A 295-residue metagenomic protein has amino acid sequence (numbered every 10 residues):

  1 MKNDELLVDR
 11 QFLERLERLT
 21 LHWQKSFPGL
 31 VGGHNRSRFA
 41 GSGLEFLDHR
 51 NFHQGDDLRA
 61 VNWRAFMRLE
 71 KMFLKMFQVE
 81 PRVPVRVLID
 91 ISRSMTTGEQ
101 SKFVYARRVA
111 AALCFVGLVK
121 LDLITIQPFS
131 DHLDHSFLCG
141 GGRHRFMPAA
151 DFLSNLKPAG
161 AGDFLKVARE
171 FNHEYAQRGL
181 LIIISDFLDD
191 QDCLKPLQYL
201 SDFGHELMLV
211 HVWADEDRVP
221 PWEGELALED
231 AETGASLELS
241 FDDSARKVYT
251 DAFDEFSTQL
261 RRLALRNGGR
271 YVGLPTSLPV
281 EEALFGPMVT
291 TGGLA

Functional and structural regions predicted by a protein language model:
M1-G140, E170, L180-S185, D190-Q191 (+4 more regions): An amphipathic, basic-hydrophobic helix/alpha-beta surface used to engage anionic, phosphate-rich ligands or surfaces
M1-R38, H173-G179, D189-Q191, K195-A295: Von Willebrand factor type A / integrin I
M95, L153-K157, G268-Y271: Short amphipathic alpha-helical interaction patches enriched in hydrophobic/aromatic residues with interspersed Lys/Arg
V104, P158-L165, D251-D254: Conserved phosphate-coordination/catalytic loops
R108-A112, P148, Q259: Long, highly charged amphipathic alpha-helices
L138-D151, V289-T290: Short, electropositive alpha-helical surface patch
R145-G179, Q191, W213-A214, R218: Von Willebrand factor
